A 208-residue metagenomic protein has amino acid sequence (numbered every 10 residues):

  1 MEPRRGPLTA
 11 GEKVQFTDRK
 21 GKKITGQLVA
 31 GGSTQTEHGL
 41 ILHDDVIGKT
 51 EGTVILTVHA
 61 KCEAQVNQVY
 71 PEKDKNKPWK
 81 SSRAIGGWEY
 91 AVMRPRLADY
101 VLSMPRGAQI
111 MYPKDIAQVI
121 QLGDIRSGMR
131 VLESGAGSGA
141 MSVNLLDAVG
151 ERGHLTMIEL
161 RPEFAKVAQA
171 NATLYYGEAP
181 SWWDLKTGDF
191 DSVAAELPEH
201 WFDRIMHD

Functional and structural regions predicted by a protein language model:
M1-V92: N-terminal auxiliary segments of SAM/dcSAM-dependent transferases
P3-G6, F16, S103-A117: Conserved SAM-binding loop and adjacent beta-strand
G11, G128, R152, E199-H200: Beta-strand-connecting loops/turns
A30, V92, I110-M129: Conserved alpha-helix/loop element of class I SAM-dependent methyltransferases that forms part of the SAM/SAH-binding
Y112, G137-S138: Conserved SAM/SAH-binding loop
R126-G137, T156: Conserved class I S-adenosyl-L-methionine
S138-E151: Conserved SAM-binding loop of SAM-dependent methyltransferases across substrates and taxa, primarily the Class I
I158-D203: S-adenosyl-L-methionine
